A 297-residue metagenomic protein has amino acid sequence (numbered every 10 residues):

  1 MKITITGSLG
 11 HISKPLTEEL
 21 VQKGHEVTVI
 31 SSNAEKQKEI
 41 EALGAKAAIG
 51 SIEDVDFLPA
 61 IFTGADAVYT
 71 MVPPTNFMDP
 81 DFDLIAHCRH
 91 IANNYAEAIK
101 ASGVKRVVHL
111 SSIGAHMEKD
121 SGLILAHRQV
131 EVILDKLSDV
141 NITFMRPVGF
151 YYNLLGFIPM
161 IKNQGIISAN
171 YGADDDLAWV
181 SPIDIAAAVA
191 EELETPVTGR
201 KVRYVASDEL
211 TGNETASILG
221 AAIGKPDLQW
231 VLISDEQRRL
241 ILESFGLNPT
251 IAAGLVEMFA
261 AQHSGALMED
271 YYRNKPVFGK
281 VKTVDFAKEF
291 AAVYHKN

Functional and structural regions predicted by a protein language model:
K2-T28, S32-E35, E39, E53-V55 (+6 more regions): Oxidoreductase cofactor-interface core, primarily capturing Rossmann-like NAD(P)-dependent enzymes
G44-A45, I142: Short, conserved active-site loop motifs that form the nucleotide-linked donor/cofactor pocket
A45-D66: Conserved Rossmann-fold cofactor-binding substructure of NAD(P)-dependent oxidoreductases
Y69-V72, Y294: Short amphipathic alpha-helical segments enriched in hydrophobics
C88, A92: Aromatic/hydrophobic pocket-lining residues that form the small-molecule binding cavity in soluble enzyme cores
A222, D235-N297: A hydrophobic C-terminal alpha-helical subdomain
Q229-D235: A generic structural motif
